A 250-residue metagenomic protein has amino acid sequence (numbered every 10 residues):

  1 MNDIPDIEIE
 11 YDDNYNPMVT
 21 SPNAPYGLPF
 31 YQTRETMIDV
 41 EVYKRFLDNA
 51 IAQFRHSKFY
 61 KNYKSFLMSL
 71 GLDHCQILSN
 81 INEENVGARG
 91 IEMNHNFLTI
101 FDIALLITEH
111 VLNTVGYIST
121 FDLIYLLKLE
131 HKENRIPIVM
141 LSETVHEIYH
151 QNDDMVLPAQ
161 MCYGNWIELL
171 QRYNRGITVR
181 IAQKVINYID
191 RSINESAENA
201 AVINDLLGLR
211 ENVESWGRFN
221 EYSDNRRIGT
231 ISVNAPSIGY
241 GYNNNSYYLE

Functional and structural regions predicted by a protein language model:
M1-G87, I100, R175-E250: A boundary/linker detector
H74, E92, L141: The −1 position to Zn-ligating cysteines in a subset of zinc-ribbon hairpins
L78-N80, E143-H146: Cys/His-coordinated zinc-binding microdomains
N80-P137: Histidine-centered nuclease catalytic patch
E84-N85, I148-Q151: Short, non-ligating residues that shape and space the ligands of small metal-coordination modules and catalytic
D102-I103, N152-D154: Short, function-defining helix-loop hinge/capping sites that tune catalysis or transport
L157-Q160: Extended, low-complexity alpha-biased scaffolding regions
C162-G164: Long, low-complexity, charged/polar intrinsically disordered accessory regions
